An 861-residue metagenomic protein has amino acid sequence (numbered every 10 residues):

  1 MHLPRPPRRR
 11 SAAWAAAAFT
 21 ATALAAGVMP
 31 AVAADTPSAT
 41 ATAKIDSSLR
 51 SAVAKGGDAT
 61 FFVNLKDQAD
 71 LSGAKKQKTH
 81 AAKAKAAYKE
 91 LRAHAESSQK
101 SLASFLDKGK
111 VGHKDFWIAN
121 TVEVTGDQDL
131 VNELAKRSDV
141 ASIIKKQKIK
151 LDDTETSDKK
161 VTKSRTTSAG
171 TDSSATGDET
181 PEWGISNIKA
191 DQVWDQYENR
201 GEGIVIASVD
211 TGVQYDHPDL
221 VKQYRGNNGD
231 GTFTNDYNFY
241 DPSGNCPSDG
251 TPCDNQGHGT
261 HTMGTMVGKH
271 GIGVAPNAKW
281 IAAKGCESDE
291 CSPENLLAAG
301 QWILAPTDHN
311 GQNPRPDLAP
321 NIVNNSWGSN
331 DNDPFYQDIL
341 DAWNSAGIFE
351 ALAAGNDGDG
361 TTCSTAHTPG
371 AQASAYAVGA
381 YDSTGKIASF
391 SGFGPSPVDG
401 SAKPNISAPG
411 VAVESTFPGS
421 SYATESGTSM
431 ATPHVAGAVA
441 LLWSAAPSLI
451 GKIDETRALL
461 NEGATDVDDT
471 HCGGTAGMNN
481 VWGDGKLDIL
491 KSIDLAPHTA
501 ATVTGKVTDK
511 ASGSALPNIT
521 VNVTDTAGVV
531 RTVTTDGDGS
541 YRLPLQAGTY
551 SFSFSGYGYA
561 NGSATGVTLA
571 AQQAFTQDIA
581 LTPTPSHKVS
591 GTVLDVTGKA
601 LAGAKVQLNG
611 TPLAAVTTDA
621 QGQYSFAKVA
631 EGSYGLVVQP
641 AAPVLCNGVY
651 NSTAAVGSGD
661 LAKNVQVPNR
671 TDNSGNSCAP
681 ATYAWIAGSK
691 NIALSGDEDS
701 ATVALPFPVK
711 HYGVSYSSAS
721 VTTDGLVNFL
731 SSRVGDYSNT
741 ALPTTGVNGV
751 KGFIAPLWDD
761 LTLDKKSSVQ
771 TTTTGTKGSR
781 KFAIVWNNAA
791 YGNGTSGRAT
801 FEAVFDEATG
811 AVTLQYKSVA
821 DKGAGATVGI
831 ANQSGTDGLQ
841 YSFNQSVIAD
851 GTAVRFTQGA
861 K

Functional and structural regions predicted by a protein language model:
A33-P37, G56, G73-K75, K136 (+10 more regions): Subtilisin-like serine protease catalytic core
A34-K160: Inhibitory N-terminal propeptides of secreted protease zymogens
D35-S38, A86, R137-V205, P218-D219: Protease zymogen maturation seam
G231-F233, Y240, H367-S444, K486 (+1 more regions): Extracellular S/T/G-rich loop segment that most often corresponds to the catalytic His/Ser-adjacent loop
I281-D289, A408-G477: Hydrolase catalytic cores
N313-N324, S444-K506, T532-G537, S563-A570 (+1 more regions): C-terminal subdomain of the subtilisin-like protease fold in secreted/lumenal serine endopeptidases
S514, T524-P544, A600, G610-K628: Short, acidic Ser/Thr/Gly-rich low-complexity loop/linker segments typical of extracellular and cell-surface proteins
G648, D660, Q666-K861: Extracytoplasmic Ser/Thr/Pro-rich, glycosylation-prone low-complexity segments
